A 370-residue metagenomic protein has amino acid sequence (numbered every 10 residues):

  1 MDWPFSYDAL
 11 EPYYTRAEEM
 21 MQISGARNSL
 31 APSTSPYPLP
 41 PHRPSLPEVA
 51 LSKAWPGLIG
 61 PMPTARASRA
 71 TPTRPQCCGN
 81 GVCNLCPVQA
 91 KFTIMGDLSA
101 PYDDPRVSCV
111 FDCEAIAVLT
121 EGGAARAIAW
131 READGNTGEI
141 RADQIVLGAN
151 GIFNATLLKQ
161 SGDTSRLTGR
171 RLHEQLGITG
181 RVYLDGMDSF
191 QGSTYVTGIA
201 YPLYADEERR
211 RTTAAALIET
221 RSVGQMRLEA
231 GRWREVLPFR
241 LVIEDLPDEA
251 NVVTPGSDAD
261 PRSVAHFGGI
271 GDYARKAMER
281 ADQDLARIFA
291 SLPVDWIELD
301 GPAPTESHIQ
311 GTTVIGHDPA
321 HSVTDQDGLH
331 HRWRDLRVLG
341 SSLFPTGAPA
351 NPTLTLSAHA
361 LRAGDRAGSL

Functional and structural regions predicted by a protein language model:
M1-A115, P302-A303, I309-V314: Conserved redox-cofactor binding core of oxidoreductases
W3-Y7, S161, S165-K276, I309 (+2 more regions): FAD cofactor-binding and catalytic pocket of flavoenzymes
F5-R16, K276, R280-R287, R362: A non-catalytic, amphipathic alpha-helix used as a structural packing/dimerization or gating element in enzyme scaffolds
M20-L30, I288-L299, L370: Surface-exposed helix-capping loop/turn segments at secondary-structure junctions
R74-C86, I116-E121, Y273-G347, T353: A glycine-rich dinucleotide-binding beta-alpha-beta segment and adjacent secondary-structure elements that constitute
D97-D103, R131-E139, I315, H321-H331: A short acidic-Thr-Gly-centered motif at the start of a beta-strand
D104, C113, A117-E121, A127-Y195 (+4 more regions): Glycine-rich loop(s) and the adjacent beta-strand/alpha-helix scaffold that form part
R106-C109, T137-I145, P238, W296 (+1 more regions): Beta-sheet entry/capping signal
